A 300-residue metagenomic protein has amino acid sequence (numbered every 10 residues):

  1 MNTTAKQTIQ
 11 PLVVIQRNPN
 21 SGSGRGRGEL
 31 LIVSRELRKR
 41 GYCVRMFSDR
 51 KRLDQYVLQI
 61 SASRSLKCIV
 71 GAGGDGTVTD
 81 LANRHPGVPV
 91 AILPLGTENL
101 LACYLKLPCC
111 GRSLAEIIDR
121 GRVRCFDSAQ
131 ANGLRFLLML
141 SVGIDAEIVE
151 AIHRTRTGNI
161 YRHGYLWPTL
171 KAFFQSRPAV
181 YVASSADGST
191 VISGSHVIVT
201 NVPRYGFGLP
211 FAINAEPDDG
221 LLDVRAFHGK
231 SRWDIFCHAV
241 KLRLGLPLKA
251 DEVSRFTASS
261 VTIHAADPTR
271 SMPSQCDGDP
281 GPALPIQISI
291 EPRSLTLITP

Functional and structural regions predicted by a protein language model:
M1-I69, T79, E116, R122 (+1 more regions): ATP/NTP phosphate-donor binding region
N2, S185-A186, V191, E216 (+1 more regions): ATP/nucleoside-binding phosphotransfer catalytic cores, i.e., glycine-rich phosphate-binding loops
V14, R40, F47-S48, R84-H196: Catalytic core of DAGKc-family lipid kinases
P19, A72-G74, L93-L95: Glycine-rich beta-strand-to-loop/alpha-helix junction loops that act as flexible
S141, D145, I198-I213, P280: Glycine-rich phosphate/pyrophosphate-binding beta-alpha loops
D145-I148, I192-S193, Y205-G208, R232-F236: Short acidic/glycine-rich loop or secondary-structure boundary segments that cap or lie
R156-G164, Y205-G208, I213-D234: Gly/Ser/Thr-rich active-site loops/lids in small-molecule metabolic enzymes that frequently grip phosphoryl groups
R177-A179, S193-S195, D218-D223, T257-S259: A generic structural signal for short beta-strands and their flanking turns/coil linkers
